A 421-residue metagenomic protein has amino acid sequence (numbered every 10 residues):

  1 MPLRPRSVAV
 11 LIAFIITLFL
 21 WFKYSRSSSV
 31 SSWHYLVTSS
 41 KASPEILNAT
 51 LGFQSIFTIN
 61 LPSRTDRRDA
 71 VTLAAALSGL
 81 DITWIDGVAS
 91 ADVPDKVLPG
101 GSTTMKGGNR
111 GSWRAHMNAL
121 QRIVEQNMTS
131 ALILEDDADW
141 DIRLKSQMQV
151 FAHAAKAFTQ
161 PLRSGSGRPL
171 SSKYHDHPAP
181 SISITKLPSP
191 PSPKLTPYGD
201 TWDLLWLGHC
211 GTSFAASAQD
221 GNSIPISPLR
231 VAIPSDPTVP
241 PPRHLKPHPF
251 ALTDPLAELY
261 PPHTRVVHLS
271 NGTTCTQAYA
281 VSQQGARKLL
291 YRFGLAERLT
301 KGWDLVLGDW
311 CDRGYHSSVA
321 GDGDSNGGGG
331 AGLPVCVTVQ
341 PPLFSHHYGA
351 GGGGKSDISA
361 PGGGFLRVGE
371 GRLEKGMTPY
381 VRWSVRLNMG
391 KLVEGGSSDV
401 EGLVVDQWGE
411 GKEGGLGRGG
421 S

Functional and structural regions predicted by a protein language model:
P2-L134, A138-S421: An acidic/histidine-cluster motif and surrounding catalytic segment that typifies divalent-metal-assisted enzyme active
